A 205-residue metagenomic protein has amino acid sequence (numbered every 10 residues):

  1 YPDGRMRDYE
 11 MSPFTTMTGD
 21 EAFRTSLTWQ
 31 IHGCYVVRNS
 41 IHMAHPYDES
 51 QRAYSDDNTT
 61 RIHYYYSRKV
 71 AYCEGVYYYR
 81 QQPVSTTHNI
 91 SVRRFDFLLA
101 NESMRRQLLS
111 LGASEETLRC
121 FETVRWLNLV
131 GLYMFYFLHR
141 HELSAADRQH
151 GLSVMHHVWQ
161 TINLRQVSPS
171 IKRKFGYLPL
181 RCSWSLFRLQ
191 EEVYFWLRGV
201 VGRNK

Functional and structural regions predicted by a protein language model:
Y1-M6: Conserved donor NDP-sugar-binding/catalytic core segment of glycosyltransferases
D8-R94: Conserved nucleotide-sugar donor-binding catalytic segment
D48-A53, R106-S110, L127-L138, R165-S185: A short, terminal or domain-edge coil/loop segment
S67, Y72, T86, A100-M104 (+3 more regions): Gram-positive cell-envelope targeting signals
G75-Q82, H88-E116, L127-N163: Catalytic core of nucleotide-sugar-dependent glycosyltransferases
R119-R125: Active-site-adjacent helix/loop segment of glycosyltransferases that harbors family-specific signature motifs
R140-K205: Membrane-interface aromatic/basic loop that binds lipid-linked glycans or pyrophosphate carriers, typified by
